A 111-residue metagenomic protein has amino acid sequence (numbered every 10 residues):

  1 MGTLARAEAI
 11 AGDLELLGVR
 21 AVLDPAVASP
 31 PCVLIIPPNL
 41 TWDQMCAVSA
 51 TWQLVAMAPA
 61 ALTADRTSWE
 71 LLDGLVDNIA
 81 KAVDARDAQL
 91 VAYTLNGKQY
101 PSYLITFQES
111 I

Functional and structural regions predicted by a protein language model:
M1-D24, I36-I111: Charged, amphipathic alpha-helical segments and their flanking helix caps
V27: Residue-level "edge-of-site" marker
